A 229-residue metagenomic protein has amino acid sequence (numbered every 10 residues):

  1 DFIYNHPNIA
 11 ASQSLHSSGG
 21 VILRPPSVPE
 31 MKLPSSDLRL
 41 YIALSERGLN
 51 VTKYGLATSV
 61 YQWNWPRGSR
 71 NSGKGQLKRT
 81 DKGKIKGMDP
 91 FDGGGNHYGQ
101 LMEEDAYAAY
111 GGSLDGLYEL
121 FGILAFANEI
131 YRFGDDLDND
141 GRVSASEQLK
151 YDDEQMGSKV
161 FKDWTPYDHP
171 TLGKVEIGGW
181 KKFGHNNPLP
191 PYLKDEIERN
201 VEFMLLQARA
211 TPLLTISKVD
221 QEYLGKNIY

Functional and structural regions predicted by a protein language model:
D1-I228: Metallocarboxypeptidase
